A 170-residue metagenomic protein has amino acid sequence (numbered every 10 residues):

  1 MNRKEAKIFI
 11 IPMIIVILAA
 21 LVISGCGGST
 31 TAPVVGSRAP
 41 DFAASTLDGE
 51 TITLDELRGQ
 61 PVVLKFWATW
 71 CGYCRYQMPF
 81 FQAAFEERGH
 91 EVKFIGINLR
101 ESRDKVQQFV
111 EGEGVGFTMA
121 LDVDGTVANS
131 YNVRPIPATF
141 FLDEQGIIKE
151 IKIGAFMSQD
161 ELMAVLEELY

Functional and structural regions predicted by a protein language model:
N2-M13: Bacterial N-terminal signal peptides that target proteins for export
C26-L54: N-terminal "domain-start" segment that seeds a small globular fold
L54-G72: Short active-site neighborhood of thiol/selenol oxidoreductases, capturing the structured segment around
V63-K65, G96, F140-F141: Hydrophobic beta-strand core positions in alpha/beta domains
R75-E113, V123-S130: Structural microenvironment flanking redox-active thiols in thiol-disulfide oxidoreductases
Q108-G116, V123-L169: Thiol/disulfide oxidoreductase modules built on the thioredoxin-like
